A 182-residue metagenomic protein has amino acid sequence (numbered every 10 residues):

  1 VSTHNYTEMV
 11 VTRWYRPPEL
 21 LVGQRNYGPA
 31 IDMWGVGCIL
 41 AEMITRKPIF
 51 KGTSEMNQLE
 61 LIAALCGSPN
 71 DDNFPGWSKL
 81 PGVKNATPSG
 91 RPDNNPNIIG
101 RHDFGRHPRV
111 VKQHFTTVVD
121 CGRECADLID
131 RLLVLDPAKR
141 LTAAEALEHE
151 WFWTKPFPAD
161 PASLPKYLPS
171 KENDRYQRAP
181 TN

Functional and structural regions predicted by a protein language model:
V1-R13: Activation segment/activation loop of eukaryotic-type protein kinase catalytic domains
R13-Y15, L21: Activation loop signature of Hanks-family protein kinases
L20-I31, I44, P48-K51: Conserved end of the kinase activation segment
C66-R131: C-terminal lobe substrate-recognition/regulatory segment of protein kinase catalytic domains
R140: Conserved HRD-motif arginine in the catalytic loop of eukaryotic-like protein kinases
W153-N182: C-terminal intrinsically disordered, low-complexity extensions immediately downstream of enzyme catalytic cores
